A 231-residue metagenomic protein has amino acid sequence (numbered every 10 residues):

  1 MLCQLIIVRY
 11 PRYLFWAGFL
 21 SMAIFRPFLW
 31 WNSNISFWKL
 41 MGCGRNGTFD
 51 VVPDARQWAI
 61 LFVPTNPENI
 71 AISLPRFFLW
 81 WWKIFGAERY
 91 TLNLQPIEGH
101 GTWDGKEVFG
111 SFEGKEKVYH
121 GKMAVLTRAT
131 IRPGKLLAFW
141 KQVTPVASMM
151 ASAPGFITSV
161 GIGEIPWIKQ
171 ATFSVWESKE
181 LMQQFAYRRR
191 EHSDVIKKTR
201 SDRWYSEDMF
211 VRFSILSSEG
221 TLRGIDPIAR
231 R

Functional and structural regions predicted by a protein language model:
M1-Q57, P67-I72, I84-A171, L181-R188 (+1 more regions): Short S/T/G/P-rich N-terminal loop/turn motif that feeds into the first structured element of a domain
F62-T65: Extended, compositionally biased flexible segments
F77-G86, S193-D194: A common structural junction motif
Q184-F185, R190-E207: Extended hydrophobic/aromatic segments used for targeting, binding, or gating
